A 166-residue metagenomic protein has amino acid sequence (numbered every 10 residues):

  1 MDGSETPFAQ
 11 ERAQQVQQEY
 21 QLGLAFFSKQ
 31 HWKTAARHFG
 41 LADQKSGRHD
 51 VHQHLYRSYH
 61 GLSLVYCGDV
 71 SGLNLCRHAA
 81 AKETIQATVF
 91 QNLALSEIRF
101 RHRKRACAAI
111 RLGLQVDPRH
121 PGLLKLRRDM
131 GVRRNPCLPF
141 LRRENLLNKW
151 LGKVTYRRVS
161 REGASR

Functional and structural regions predicted by a protein language model:
M1, A9-A13, D43, N92 (+2 more regions): Intrinsic structural disorder
M1-Q21, A25-K33, A81, I85 (+1 more regions): Intrinsically disordered, low-complexity, charge-biased linker/tail regions
L24-S96: Alpha-helical adaptor scaffolds
V51-Y66, A94-R101, H120-L141: TPR/TPR-like alpha-solenoid helical repeat scaffolds
F100, L112-V116: C-terminal low-complexity, acidic/polar tails when present
K104: Substrate-binding/catalytic groove segments of enzymes that remodel or degrade extracellular structural polymers
